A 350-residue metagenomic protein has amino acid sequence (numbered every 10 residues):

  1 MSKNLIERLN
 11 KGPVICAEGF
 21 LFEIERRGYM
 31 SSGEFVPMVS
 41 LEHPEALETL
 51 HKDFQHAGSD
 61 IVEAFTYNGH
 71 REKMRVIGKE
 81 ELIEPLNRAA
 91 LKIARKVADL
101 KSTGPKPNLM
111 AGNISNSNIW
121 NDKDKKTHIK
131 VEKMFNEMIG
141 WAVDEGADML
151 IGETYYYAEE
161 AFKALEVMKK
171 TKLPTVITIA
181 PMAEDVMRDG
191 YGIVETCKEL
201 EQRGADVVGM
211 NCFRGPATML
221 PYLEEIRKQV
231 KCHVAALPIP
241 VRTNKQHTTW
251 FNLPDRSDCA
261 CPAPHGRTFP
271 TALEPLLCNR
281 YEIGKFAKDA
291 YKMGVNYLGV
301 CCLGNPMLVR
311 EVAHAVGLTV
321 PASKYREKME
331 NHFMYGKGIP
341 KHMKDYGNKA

Functional and structural regions predicted by a protein language model:
M1-A350: Domain-level signal for soluble alpha/beta catalytic cores
